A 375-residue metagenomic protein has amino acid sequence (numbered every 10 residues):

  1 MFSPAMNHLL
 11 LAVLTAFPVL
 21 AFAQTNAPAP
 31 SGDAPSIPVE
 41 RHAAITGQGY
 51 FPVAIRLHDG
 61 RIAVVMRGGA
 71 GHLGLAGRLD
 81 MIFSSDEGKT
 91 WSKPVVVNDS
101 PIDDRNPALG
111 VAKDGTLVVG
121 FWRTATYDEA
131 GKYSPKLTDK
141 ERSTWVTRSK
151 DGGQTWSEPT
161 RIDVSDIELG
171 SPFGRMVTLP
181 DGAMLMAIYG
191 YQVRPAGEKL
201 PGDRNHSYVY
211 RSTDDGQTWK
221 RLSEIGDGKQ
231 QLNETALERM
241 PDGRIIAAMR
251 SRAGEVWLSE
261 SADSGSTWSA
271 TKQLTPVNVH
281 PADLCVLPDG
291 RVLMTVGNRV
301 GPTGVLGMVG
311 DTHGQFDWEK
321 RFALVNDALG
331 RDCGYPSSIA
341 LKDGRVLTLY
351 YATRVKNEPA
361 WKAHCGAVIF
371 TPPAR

Functional and structural regions predicted by a protein language model:
M1-M6: N-terminal secretory signal peptides that target proteins for export/translocation
H8-A21: Bacterial N-terminal signal peptides
Q24-R375: Asp-box/BNR beta-propeller blade signature and adjacent active/binding-site loops in extracellular glycan-interacting
